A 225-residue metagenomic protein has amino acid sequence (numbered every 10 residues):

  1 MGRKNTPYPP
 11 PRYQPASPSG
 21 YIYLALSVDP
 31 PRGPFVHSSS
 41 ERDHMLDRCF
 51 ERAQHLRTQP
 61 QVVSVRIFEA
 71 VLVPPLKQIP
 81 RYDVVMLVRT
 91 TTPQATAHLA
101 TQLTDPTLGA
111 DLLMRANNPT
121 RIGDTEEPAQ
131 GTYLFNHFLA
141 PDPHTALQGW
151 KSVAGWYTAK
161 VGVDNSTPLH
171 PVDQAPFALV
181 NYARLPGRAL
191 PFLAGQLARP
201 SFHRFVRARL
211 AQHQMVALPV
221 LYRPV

Functional and structural regions predicted by a protein language model:
M1-V85, P93-A95, G109-V225: Short S/T/G/P-rich N-terminal loop/turn motif that feeds into the first structured element of a domain
A100-L108: RNA recognition motif
